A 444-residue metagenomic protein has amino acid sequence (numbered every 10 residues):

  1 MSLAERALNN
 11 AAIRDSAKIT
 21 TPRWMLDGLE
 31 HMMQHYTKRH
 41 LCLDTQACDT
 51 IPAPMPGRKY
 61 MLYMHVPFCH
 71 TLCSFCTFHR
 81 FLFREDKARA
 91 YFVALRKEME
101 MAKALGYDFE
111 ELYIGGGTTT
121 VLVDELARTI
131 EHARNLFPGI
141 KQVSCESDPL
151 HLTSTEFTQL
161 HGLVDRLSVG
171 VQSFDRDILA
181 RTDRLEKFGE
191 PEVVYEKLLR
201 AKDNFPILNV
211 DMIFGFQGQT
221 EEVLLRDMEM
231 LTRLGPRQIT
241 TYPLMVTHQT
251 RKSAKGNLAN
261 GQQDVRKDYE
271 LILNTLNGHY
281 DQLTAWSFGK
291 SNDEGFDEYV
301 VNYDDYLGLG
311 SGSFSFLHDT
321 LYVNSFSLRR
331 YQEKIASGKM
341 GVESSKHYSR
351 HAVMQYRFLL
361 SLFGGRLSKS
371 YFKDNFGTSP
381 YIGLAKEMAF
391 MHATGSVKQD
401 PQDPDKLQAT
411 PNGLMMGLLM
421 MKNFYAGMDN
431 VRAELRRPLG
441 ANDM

Functional and structural regions predicted by a protein language model:
M1-M61, K398-D400, R437, N442: Flexible, acidic/Gly-rich N-terminal and inter-domain linker regions that tether and position cofactor-handling modules
L43-H79, R96, G106-Y113, T119-T120 (+3 more regions): N-terminal pre-triad scaffold of radical SAM enzymes
F83-A102, E111-T378, L439-M444: C-terminal scaffold of the Radical SAM
Y107-F109, N209, P401-P404: Short Gly/Ser/Thr- and Asp/Glu-enriched loop/turn motifs at secondary-structure junctions
T378-H392: Short amphipathic alpha-helical interaction segments
H392-Q402: A short, conserved structural fragment
P404-T410: Minor-groove-contacting beta-hairpin "wing" of winged helix-turn-helix DNA-binding domains
N412-M444: Short, amphipathic alpha-helical interaction segments positioned at domain boundaries
